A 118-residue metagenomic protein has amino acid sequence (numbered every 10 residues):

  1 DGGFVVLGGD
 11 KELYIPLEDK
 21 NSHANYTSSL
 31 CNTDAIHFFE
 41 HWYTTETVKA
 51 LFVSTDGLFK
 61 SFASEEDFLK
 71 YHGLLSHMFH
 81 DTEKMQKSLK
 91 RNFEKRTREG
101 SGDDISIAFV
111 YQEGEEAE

Functional and structural regions predicted by a protein language model:
G2-G8, I105-V110: Short beta-strand scaffold segments in enzyme catalytic cores
G3-F4, N21-A24, F59-K60: Short, catalytically relevant binding-site loops at active-site mouths
F4, L13, H41: Conserved binding-pocket/active-site segment within a compact domain
G8-T33: Glycine- and acidic-residue-rich phosphate-binding/metal-coordinating active-site segment common to enzymes that handle
S28-E118: C-terminal catalytic subdomain
